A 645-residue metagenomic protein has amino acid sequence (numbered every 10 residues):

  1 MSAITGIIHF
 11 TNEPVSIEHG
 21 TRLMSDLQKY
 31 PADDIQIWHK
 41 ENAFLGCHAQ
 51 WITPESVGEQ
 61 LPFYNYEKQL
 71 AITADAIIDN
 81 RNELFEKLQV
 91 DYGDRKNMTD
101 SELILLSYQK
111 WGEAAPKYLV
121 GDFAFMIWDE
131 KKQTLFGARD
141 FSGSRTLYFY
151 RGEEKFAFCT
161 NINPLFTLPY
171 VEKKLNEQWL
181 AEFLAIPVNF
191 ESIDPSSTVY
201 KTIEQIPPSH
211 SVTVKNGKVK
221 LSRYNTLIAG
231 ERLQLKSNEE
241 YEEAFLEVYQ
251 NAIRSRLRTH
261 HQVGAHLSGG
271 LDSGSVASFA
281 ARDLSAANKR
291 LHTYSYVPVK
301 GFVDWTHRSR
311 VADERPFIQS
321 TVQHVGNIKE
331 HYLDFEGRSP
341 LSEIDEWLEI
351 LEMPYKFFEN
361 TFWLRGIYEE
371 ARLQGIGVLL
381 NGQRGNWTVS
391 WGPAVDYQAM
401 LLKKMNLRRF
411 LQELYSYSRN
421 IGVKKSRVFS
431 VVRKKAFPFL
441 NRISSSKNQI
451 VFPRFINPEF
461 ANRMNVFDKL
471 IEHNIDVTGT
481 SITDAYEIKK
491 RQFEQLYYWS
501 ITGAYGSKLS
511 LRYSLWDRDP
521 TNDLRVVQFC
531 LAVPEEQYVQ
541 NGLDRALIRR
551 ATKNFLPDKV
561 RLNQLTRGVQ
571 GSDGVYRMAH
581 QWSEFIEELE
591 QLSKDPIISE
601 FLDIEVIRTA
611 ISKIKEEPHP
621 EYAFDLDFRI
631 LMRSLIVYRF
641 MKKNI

Functional and structural regions predicted by a protein language model:
M1-H9, T21-R22, D91, T202-I203 (+3 more regions): Adenosyl-5′-phosphate
M1-L333, E346: Cysteine-centered catalytic environments shared across enzyme families
E18, T198, E240, A244 (+18 more regions): Generic recognition of stable, solvent-exposed alpha-helical segments in well-folded globular domains
S101, L235-L246, M353-F357, I488-F493 (+1 more regions): Short acidic-aromatic active-site loops that bind/stabilize oxyanions
Q109-E113, M405-N406, P557: Glycine-centered helix-coil hinge/cap
F141, F357-F358, R365-I443, T480-S481 (+1 more regions): Active-site adenylate/phosphate-handling loop in enzymes that bind or generate adenylated species
E243-A265, I367-Q374, V378, Y498-A504 (+2 more regions): Phosphate/ATP-binding catalytic cores across multiple sugar-kinase/actin-like superfamilies, primarily ASKHA
V299-Y368, S390, A394-L402, P534-V539: ATP-dependent adenylate-handling ligase core
